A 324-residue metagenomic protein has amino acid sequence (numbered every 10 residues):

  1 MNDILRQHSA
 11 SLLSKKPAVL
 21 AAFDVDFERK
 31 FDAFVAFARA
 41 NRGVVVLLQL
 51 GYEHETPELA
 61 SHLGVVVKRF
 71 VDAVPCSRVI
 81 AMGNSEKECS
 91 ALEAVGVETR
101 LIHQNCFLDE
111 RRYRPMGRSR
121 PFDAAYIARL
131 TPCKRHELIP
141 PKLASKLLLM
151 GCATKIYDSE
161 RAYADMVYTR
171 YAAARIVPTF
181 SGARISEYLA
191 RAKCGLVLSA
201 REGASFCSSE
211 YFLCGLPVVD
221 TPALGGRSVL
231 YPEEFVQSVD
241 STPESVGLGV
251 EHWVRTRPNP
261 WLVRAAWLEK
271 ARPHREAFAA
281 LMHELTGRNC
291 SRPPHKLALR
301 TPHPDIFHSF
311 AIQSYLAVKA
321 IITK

Functional and structural regions predicted by a protein language model:
A33-P132: Catalytic core of nucleotide-activated saccharide and alditol-phosphate transferases
L108-G182: Conserved catalytic-core segment of nucleotide-activated headgroup transferases in glycan assembly
S181-K193, L213: Short acidic alpha-helix that forms the nucleotide-activated donor recognition element in Leloir-type transferases
S186, S208-L213, R227-S228: Short alpha-helical segment that forms part of, or immediately flanks, the ligand-binding pocket in carbohydrate-active
A190-G203: Acidic donor-binding loop of glycosyltransferase active sites
P217-A223: Short hydrophobic beta-strand element within catalytic cores of glycosyltransferases and related nucleotide-activated
S228-V250: Change "using UDP/GDP/dTDP sugars" to "using nucleotide sugars
S241-E244, V254-S314: A charged, aromatic-enriched C-terminal amphipathic alpha-helix characteristic of glycosyltransferases across folds
